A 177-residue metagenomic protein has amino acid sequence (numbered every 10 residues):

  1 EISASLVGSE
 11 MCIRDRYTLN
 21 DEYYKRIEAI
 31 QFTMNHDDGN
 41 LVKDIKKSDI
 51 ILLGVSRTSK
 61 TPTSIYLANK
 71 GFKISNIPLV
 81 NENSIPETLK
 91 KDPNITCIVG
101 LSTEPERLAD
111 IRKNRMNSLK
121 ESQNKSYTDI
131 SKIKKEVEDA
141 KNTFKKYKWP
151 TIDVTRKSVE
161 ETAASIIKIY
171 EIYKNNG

Functional and structural regions predicted by a protein language model:
E1-I13: Single conserved hydrophobic/aromatic residue that forms the stacking wall/gate of nucleotide- or nucleobase-binding
E10, R14-H36, N40, E82 (+2 more regions): C-terminal accessory "lid"/substrate-recognition subdomains
D15, I95-K135: A glycine- and Lys/Arg-enriched "phosphate-lid" helix/loop adjacent to the NTP-binding pocket of small-molecule kinases
D15, T143-G177: NTP-dependent small-molecule kinase module
K25-K73: Internal active-site segments that recognize and position negatively charged phosphoryl groups and nucleotide moieties
I74-I85: Short beta-strand-centered segment that lines the nucleotide-binding/catalytic pocket of NTP-utilizing
S75-I77, C97-L101, P150-I152: Hydrophobic/aromatic beta-strand patches that form the interior of the parallel beta-sheet core in alpha/beta enzyme
